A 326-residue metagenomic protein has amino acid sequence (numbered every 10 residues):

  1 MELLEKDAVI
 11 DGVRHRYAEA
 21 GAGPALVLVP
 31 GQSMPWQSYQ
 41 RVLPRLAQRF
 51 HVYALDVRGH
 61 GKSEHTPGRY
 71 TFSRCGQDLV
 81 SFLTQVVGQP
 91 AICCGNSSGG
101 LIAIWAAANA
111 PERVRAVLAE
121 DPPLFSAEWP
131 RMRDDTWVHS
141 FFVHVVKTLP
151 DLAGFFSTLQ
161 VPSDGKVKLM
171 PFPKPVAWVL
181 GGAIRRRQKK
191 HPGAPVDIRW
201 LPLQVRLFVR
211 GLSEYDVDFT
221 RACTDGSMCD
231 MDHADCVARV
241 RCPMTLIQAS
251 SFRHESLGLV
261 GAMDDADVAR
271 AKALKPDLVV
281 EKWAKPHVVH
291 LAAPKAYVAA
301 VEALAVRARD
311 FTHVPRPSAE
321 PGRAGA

Functional and structural regions predicted by a protein language model:
M1-L26, A47-F50, L83, V87-Q89 (+6 more regions): Alpha/beta-hydrolase fold catalytic core
V13-H65: Conserved HGGG/HGGXW glycine-rich cap/lid loop of the alpha/beta-hydrolase fold
M34-P35, H60-S63, F125, H254 (+1 more regions): Active-site loop signature of alpha/beta-hydrolase-fold enzymes
Q40, A54-C94, S98, T136: Active-site loop/oxyanion-hole signature of alpha/beta-hydrolase fold enzymes
H51, Q89-R133: Conserved hydrolase catalytic core segment
L118-V167: Flexible "cap/lid" loop of the alpha/beta hydrolase fold
G193-L274: Conserved serine/cysteine hydrolase catalytic core
K285-P294: Catalytic histidine-centered segment of alpha/beta-hydrolase-like enzymes
